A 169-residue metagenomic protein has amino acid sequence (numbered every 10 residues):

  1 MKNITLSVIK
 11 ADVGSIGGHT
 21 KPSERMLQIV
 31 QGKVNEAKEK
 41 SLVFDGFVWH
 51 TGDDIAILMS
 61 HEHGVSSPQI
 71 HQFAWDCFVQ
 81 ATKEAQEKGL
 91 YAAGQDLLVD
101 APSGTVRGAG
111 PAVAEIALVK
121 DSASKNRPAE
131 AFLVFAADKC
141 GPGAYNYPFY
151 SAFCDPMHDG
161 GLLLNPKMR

Functional and structural regions predicted by a protein language model:
M1-R169: Regulatory and interdomain segments flanking nucleotide-handling catalytic cores in signaling/defense enzymes
